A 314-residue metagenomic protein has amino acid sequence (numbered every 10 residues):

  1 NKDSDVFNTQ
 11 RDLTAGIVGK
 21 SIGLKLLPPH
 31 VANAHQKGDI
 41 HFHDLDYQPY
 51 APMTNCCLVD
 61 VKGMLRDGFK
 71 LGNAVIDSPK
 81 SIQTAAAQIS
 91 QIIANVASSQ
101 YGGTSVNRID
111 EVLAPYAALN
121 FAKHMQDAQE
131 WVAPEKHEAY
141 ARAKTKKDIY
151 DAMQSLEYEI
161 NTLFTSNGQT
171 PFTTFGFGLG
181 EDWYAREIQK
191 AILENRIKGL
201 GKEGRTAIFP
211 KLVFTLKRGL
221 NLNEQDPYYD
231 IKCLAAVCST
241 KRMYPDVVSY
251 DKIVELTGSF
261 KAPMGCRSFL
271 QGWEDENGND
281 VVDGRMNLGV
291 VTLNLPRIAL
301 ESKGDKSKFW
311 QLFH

Functional and structural regions predicted by a protein language model:
N1-H314: Conserved catalytic cores of very large enzyme subunits
